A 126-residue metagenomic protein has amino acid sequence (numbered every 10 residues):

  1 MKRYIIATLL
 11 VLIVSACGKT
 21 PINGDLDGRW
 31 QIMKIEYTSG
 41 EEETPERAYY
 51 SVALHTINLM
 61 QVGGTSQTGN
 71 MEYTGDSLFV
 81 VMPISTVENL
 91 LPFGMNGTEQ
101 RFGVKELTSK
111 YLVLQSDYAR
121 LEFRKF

Functional and structural regions predicted by a protein language model:
K2-T8: Sec-dependent signal peptide recognition, specifically the positively charged N-region followed immediately by
I13-A16: C-terminal motif of bacterial Sec signal peptides marking the signal peptidase cleavage site
G18-D25: Bacterial lipoprotein signal-peptidase II cleavage site
D25-G40: Tryptophan-anchored aromatic micro-motifs
E42-S85: N-terminal glycine/threonine-rich, aromatic-flanked beta-hairpin/loop signature
V80-K105: An anionic, turn-rich surface loop/hairpin at beta-sheet edges that serves as a generic interaction/coordination patch
R101-E122: Short, exposed beta-strand-loop hairpins at the edges of beta-sheets in extracellular/periplasmic proteins
K125-F126: Short, solvent-exposed mixed-charge patches
